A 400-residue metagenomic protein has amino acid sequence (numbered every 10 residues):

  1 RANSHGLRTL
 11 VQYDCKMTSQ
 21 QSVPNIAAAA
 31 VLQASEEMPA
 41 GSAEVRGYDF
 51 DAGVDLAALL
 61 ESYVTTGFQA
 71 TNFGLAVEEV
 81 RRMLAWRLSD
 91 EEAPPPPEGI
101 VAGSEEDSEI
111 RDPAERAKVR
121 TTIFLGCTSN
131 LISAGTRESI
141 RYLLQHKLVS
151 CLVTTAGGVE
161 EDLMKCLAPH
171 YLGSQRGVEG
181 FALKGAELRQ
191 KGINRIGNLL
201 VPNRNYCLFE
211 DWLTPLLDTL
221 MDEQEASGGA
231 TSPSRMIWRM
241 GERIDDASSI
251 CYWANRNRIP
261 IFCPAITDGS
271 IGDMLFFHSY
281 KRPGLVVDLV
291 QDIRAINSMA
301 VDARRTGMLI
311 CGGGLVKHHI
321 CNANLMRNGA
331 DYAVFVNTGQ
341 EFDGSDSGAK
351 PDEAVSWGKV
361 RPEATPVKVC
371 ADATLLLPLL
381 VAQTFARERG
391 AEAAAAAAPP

Functional and structural regions predicted by a protein language model:
T18-I123, C127, A330, T384-P400: Non-catalytic accessory regions outside enzyme or core folds
T128-R137, G157-E161, T267-G269, C311-H319: Gly/Ser/Thr-rich loops at beta-strand to alpha-helix junctions that form or flank small-molecule/cofactor-binding
G135-E138, L163-P169, G272-F276, I320-A323 (+1 more regions): Short acidic, glycine/serine/threonine-rich loops at helix termini
T136, I140-C207: A generic, well-ordered mixed alpha/beta core segment in the N-terminal half of proteins
L152-A156, I261-A265, L309-C311, F335: General beta-strand structural signal in soluble alpha/beta enzymes
K184-S270: Ligand-binding beta-strand-loop-alpha-helix segment within the catalytic cores of soluble metabolic enzymes
F262-L309: Active-site rim loops that border cofactor/substrate pockets in soluble metabolic enzymes
R305, L315-K317, C321-P400: C-terminal functional extensions of proteins
